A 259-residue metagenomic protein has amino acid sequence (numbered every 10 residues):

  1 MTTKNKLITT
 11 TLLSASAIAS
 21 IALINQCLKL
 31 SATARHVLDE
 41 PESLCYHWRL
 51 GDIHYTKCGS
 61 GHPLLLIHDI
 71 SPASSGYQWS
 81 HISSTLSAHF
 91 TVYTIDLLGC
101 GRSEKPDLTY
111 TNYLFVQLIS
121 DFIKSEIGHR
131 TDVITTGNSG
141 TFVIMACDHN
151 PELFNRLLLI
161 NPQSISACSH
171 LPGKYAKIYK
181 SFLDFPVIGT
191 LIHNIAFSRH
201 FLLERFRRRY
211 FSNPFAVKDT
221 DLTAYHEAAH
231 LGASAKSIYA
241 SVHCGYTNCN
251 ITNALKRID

Functional and structural regions predicted by a protein language model:
T3-L28: Hydrophobic alpha-helical topogenic segments used for membrane insertion/localization
C45-C58: A short loop-to-beta-strand scaffold at the N-terminal edge of the catalytic core in hydrolase folds
T56-R102: Conserved HGGG/HGGXW glycine-rich cap/lid loop of the alpha/beta-hydrolase fold
G59-G61, A88-V92, I127-H129, P151-E152 (+1 more regions): Active-site acidic short loop of glycosyltransferases
S80, T94-I134: Active-site loop/oxyanion-hole signature of alpha/beta-hydrolase fold enzymes
H89, G128-P172: Conserved hydrolase catalytic core segment
S169, N194-R257: Conserved alpha/beta-hydrolase catalytic His-Asp/Glu region
S169-I188: A catalytic-pocket lid/entrance helix-loop region that shapes and gates access to the active site across common
